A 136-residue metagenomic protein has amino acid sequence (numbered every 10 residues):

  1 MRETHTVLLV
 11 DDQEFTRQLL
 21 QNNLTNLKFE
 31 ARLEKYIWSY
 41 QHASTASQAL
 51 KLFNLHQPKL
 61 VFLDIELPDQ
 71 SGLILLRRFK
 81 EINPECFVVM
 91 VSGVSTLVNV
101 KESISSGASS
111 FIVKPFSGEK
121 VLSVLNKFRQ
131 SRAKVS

Functional and structural regions predicted by a protein language model:
D11, D64, S92: Active-site residues of response regulator receiver
E14-Q41: Two-component/phosphorelay signaling modules centered on CheY-like receiver
L19, F116-L125: C-terminal output helix
W38-L60: Acidic, metal-coordinating helix/loop segments flanking the phosphotransfer/catalytic sites of two-component signaling
T45, S71-I74: Acidic catalytic/metal-coordinating carboxylates
K51, L73-P84: Short amphipathic alpha-helix used as the core "switch/output" element in two-component signaling
P68, T96: The feature encodes the CheY-like receiver
